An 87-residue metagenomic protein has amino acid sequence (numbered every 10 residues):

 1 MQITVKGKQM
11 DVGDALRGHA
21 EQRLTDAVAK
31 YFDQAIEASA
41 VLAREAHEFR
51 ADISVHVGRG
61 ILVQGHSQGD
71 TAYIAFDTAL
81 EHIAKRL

Functional and structural regions predicted by a protein language model:
M1-L87: N-terminal, polar/charged subdomain of small-to-medium soluble alpha/beta proteins
